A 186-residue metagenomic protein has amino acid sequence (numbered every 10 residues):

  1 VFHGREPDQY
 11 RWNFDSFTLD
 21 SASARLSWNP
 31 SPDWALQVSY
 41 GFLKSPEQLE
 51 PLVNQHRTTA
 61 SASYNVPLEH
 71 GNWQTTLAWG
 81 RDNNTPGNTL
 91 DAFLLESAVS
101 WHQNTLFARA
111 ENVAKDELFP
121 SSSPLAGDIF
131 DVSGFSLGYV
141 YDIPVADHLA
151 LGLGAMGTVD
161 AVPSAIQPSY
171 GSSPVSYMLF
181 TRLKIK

Functional and structural regions predicted by a protein language model:
V1, L26, L36-V38, T75-L77 (+5 more regions): Membrane-embedded beta-strand positions of outer-membrane beta-barrel proteins
V1, T59-L68, T76: Surface-exposed extracellular loop regions of Gram-negative outer-membrane beta-barrel proteins
F2-L49: Loop-centered beta-sheet repeat module
H3-P7, Y40-P46, V66, W79-N83 (+5 more regions): Transmembrane beta-strands of outer-membrane beta-barrel pores
P32-V38, L68-T75, Q103-A108, V145-L151 (+1 more regions): Repeated loop/turn-to-beta-strand initiation elements of outer-membrane beta-barrel proteins
Y40-V53, N72-L94, T105-S136, Y170: Outer-membrane beta-barrel translocator/channel fold
D116-L118, G127-D128, G134, D147-M156 (+1 more regions): Flexible, glycine-rich linker and terminal segments associated with outer-membrane beta-barrel/transport systems
L137, G171-K186: Outer-membrane beta-barrel "beta-signal"
